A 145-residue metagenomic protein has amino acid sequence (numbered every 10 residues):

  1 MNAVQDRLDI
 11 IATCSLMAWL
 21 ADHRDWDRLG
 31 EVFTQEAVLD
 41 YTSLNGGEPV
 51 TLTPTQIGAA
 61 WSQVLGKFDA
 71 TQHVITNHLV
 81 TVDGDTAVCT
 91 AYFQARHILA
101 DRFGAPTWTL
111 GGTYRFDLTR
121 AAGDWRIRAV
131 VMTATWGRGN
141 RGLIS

Functional and structural regions predicted by a protein language model:
M1-Q35: Short, low-complexity N-terminal intrinsically disordered segments enriched in polar/charged residues
M1-V4, L8-A12, V38, S43 (+2 more regions): Hydrophobic, well-ordered secondary-structure segments that either form specific early membrane-associated helices used
W26-A95: A solvent-exposed, acidic/Ser-Thr-rich amphipathic alpha-helical stretch
G66-S145: A beta-strand edge to alpha-helix "cap/lid" segment located at domain peripheries
